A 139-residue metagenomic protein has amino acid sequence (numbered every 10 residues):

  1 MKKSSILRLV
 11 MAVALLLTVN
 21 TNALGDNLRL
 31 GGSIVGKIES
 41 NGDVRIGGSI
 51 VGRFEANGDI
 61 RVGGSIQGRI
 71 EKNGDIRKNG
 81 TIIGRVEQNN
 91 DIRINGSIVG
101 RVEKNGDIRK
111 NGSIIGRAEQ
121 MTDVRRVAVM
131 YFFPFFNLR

Functional and structural regions predicted by a protein language model:
K2-R45, S49-V51, A56-G58, S65-Q67 (+1 more regions): Long terminal segments
